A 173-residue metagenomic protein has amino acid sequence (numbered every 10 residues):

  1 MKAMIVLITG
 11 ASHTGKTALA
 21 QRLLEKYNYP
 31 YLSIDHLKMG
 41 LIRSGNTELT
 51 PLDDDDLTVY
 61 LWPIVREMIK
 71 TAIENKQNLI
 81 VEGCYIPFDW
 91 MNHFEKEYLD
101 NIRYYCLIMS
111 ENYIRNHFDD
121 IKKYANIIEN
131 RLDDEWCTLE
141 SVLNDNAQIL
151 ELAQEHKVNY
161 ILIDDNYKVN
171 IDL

Functional and structural regions predicted by a protein language model:
I8: Hydrophobic anchor at the beta1->P-loop junction of P-loop NTPases
A11: P-loop (Walker A) phosphate-binding loop of NTP-binding proteins
G15: Conserved glycine(s) of the Walker
A18: Conserved Walker
Q21-I64: Conserved substrate/cofactor phosphate-moiety recognition/catalytic segment in nucleotide-dependent phosphotransferases
D56-M109: Glycine-rich phosphate-binding loop used to anchor ATP phosphates in small-molecule kinases, encompassing both
I102-N146: A glycine- and Lys/Arg-enriched "phosphate-lid" helix/loop adjacent to the NTP-binding pocket of small-molecule kinases
A147-L173: NTP-dependent small-molecule kinase module
